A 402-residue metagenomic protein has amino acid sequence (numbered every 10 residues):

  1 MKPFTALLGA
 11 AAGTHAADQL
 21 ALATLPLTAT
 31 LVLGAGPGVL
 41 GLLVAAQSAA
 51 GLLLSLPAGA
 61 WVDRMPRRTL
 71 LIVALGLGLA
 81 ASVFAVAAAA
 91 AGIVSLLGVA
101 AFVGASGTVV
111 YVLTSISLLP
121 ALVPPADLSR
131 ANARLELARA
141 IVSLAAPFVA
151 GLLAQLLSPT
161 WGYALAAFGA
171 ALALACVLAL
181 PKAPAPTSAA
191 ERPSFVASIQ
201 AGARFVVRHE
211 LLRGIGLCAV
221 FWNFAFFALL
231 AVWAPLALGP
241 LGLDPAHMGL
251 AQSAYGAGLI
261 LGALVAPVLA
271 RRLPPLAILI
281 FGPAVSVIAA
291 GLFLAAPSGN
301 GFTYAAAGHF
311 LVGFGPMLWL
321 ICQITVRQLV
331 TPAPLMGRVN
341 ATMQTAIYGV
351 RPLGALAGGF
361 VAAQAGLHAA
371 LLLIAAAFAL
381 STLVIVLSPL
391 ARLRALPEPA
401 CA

Functional and structural regions predicted by a protein language model:
M1-A49, R204, R208-Y255: Helix-loop boundary and gating motifs at the non-cytosolic
T5, L52-R64, R68-A80, F84 (+8 more regions): C-terminal transmembrane bundle of multi-pass solute transporters/carriers
A23, A140-G151, A231, A263 (+1 more regions): Glycine/proline-centered helix-kink
P37-G38, P125-L135, P245-A246, A333-T342: Loop-to-transmembrane helix entry/capping segments in MFS-fold secondary transporters and related SLC/MFSD carriers
Q47, G104, L135-V142, W222 (+2 more regions): Structural signature of transmembrane alpha-helices in multi-pass secondary transporters
V94, A138-C176: Helix-loop-helix hairpin linking two adjacent transmembrane segments in secondary transporters
A100-S143, P147: Cytoplasmic helix-loop-helix junction between adjacent transmembrane helices in 12-TM secondary transporters
S117, A121, Y163, A167-P193 (+1 more regions): Helix-loop junctions on the cytosolic side of multi-pass membrane transporters, especially the intracellular loop
